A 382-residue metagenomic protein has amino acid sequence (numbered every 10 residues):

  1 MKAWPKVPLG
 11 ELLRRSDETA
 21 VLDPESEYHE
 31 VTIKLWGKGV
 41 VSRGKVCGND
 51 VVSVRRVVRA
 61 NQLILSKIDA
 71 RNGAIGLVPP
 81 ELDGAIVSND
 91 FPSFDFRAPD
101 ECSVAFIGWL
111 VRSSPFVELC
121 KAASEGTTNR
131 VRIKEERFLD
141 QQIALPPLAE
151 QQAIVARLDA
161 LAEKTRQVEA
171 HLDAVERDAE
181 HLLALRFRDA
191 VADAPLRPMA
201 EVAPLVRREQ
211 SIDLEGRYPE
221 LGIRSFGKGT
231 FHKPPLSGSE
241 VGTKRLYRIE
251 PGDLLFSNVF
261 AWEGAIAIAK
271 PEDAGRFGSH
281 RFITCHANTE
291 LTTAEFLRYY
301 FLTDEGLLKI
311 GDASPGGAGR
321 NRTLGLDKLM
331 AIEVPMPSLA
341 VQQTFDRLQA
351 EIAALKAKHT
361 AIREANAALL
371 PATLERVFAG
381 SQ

Functional and structural regions predicted by a protein language model:
M1-A20, D140-A156, A160-Q210, A331 (+1 more regions): Non-catalytic DNA-recognition/assembly elements of restriction-modification systems
V7-V21, V31-A60, A200-S211, G216-P251: Sequence-specific dsDNA recognition surfaces
S26-E27, V78, G216-R217, A269: Short Gly/aromatic-enriched secondary-structure transition segments
C47, V52-S53, E81, T128 (+5 more regions): A structural connector/turn signal
R55-R56, A60-F116, P251, L255-G306 (+2 more regions): A short beta-sheet element
R71, A85-P92, E125-A149, R276-F282 (+1 more regions): A short glycine-rich beta-alpha junction/loop motif
D312: Disulfide-stabilized, aromatic/cysteine-rich ligand-recognition loop
